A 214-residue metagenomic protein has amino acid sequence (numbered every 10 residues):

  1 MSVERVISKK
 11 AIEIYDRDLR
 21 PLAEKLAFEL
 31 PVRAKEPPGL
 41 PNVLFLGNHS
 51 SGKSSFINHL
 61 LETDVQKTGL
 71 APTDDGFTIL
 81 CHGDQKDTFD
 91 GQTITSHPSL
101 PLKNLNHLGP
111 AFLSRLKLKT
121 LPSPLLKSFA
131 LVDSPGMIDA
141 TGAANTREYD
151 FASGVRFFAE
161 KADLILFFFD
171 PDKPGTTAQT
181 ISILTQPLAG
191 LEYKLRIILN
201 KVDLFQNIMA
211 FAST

Functional and structural regions predicted by a protein language model:
M1-D139: Conserved G1/Walker A P-loop phosphate-binding module
P101-I138, N145-T214: Conserved C-terminal guanine-recognition region of P-loop GTPase G domains, centered on the G4
